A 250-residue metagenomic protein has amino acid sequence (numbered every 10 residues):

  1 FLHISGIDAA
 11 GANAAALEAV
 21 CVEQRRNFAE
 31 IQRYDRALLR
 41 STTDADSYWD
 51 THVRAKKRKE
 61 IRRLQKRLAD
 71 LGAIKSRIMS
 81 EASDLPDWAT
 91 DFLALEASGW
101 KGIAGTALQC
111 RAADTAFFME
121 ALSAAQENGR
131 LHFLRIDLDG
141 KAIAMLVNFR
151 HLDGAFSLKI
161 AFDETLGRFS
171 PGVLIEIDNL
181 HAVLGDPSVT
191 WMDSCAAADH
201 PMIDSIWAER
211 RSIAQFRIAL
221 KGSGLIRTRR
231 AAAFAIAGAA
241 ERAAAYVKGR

Functional and structural regions predicted by a protein language model:
F1, L131, D186-V189: Short, high-confidence coil segments that cap the C-terminus of an alpha-helix and link into the following beta-strand
H3-R168: A conserved beta-strand-loop-helix scaffold within acyl/acetyltransferase catalytic domains
A19-D46, L184-R250: Active-site/acyl-donor-binding loops of N-acyltransferases
L68, G72, E96-A104, V183 (+4 more regions): A generic secondary-structure signal for well-formed alpha-helical elements
A113, F156-S157, S170, V189 (+2 more regions): Alpha-helix boundary/interfacial micro-motifs
E120-S123, D178-G185: Short glycine/serine- and small hydrophobic-enriched flexible loop segments
R168-H181: Conserved acetyl-CoA-binding loop-helix of GNAT-fold acetyltransferases
